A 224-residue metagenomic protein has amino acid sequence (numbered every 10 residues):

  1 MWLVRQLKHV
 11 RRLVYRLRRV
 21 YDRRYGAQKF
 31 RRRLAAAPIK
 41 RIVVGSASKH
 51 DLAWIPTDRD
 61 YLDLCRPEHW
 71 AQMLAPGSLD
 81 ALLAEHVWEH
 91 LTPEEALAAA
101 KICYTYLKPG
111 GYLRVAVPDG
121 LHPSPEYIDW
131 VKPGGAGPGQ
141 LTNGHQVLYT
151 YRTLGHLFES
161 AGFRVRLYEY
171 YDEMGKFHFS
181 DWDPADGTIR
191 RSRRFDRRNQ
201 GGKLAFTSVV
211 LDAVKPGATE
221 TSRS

Functional and structural regions predicted by a protein language model:
M1-P38: Membrane-proximal basic amphipathic "stem/tether" segments
V20-R31, E89, L148-F158: Short N-terminal helix-initiation segments at or just after the protein's N-terminus
F30-R33, G45, H69-Q72, N199-G201: Short, flexible, glycine/charge-rich loop motifs used to bind or transfer phosphoryl groups or to couple energy/partner
A35-A36, S48, K203-L204: Short, flexible hinge/linker loops that cap or flank conserved catalytic cores
I39-P125, L211-K215: Conserved SAM-binding loop
E95-Y104, K108, Y112-E220: S-adenosyl-L-methionine-dependent methyltransferase catalytic module, highlighting the catalytic core
S222-S224: Serine residues within intrinsically disordered or low-complexity segments
